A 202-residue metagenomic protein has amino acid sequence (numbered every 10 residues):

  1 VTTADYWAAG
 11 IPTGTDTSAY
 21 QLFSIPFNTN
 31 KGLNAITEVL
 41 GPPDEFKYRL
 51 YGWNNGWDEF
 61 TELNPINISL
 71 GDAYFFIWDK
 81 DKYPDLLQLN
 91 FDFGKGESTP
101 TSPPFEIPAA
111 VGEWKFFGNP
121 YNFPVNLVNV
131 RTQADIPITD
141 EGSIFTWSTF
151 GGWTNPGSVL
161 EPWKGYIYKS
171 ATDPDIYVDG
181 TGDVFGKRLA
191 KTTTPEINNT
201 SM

Functional and structural regions predicted by a protein language model:
V1-M202: N-terminal exported-region signature
